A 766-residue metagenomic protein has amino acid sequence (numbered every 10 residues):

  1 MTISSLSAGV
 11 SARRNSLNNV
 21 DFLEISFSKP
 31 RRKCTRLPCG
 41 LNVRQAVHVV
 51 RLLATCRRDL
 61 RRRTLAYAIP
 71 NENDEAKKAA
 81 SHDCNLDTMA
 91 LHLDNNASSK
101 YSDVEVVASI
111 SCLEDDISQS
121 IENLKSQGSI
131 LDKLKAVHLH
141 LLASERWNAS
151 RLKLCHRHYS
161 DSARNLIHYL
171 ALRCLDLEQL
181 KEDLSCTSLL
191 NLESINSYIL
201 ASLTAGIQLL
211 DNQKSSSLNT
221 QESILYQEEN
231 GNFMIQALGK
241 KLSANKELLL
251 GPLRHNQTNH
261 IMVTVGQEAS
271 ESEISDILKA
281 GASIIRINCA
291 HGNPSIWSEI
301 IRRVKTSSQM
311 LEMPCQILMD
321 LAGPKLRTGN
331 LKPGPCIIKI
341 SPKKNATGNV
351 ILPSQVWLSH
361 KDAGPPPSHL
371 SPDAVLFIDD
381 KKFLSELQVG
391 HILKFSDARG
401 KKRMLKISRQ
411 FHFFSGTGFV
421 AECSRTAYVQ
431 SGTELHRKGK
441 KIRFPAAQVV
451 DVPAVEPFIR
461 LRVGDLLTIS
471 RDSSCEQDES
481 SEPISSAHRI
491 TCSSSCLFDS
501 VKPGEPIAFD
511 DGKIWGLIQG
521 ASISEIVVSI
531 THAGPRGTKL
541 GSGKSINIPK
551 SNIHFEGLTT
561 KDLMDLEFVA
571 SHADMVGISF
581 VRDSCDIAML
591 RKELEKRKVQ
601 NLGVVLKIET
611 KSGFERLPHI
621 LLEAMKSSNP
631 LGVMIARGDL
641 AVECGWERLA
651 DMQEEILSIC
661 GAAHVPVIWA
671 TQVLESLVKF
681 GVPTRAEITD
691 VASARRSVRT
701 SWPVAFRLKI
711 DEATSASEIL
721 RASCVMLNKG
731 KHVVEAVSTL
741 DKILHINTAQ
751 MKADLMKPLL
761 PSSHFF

Functional and structural regions predicted by a protein language model:
T2-A12, D21-E24, K29, G40 (+2 more regions): Non-catalytic helical/linker scaffolds that mediate oligomerization, partner binding, and domain coupling around large
